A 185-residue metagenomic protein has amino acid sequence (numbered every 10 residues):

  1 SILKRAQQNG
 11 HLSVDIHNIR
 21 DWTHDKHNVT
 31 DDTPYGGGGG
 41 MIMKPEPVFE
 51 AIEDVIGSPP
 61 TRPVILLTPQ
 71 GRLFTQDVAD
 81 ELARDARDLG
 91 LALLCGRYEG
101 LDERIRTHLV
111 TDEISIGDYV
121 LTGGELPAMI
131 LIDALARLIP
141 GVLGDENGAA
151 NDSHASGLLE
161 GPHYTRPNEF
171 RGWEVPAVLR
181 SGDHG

Functional and structural regions predicted by a protein language model:
S1-I56, R180, G185: N-terminal nucleotide/polyanion-binding subdomain common to many enzyme families
I2-A6, D80-R84, H108-L109: Short, solvent-exposed amphipathic alpha-helical segments in soluble enzyme and RNA/protein-processing domains
D15-H17, P63-I65, L91-A92, D112-I114: Hydrophobic/aromatic beta-strand patches that form the interior of the parallel beta-sheet core in alpha/beta enzyme
R20-D25, R72, V120-T122: A short acidic, often aromatic-flanked loop/helix-cap motif at beta-alpha or helix-coil junctions that lines enzyme
K44-R97: S-adenosyl-L-methionine/SAH cofactor-binding core of RNA-modifying enzymes
L101, I105-H154: Structured adenosyl-cofactor binding patch, chiefly the S-adenosyl-L-methionine
H154-G185: Long, charged alpha-helical interface segments
